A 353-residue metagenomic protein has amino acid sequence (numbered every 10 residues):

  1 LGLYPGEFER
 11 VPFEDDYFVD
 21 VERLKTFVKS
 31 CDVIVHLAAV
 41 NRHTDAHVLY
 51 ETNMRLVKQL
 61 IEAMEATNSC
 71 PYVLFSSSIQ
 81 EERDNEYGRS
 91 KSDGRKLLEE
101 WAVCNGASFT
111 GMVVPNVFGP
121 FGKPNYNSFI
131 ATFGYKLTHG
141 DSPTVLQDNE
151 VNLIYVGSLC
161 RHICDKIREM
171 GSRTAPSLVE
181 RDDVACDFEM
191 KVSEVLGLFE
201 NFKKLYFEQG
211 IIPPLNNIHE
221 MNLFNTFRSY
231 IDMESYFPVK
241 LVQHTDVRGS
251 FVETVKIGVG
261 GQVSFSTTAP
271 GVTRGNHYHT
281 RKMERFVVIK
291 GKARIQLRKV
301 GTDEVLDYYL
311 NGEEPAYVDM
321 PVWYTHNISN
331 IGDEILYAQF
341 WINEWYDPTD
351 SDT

Functional and structural regions predicted by a protein language model:
E7, E99-G122, Y135, D141-N152 (+1 more regions): Conserved beta-loop-beta element that borders a ligand/cofactor-binding pocket
D16-T67, Q80-D84: NAD(P)H-binding glycine-rich loop region in Rossmannoid oxidoreductase-like domains and their noncatalytic homologs
R55-N105, F109-M112: Conserved Rossmann-fold NAD(P)-dependent oxidoreductase catalytic core, especially the SDR/UDP-sugar
S158-Q243: Mid/C-terminal beta-alpha module of Rossmann-like enzyme folds, strongest in SDR-family dehydrogenases/epimerases
D182, R281-V300: Glycine- and acidic-residue-biased ligand/ion/polar-headgroup-sensing regions
S235-N276, K282: A short glycine-rich, His/Asp/Glu-containing loop-to-beta-strand
K299-W323, N327-S329: Short acidic-glycine-tyrosine-enriched beta hairpin
G301-E304, I331-T353: Double-stranded beta-helix
